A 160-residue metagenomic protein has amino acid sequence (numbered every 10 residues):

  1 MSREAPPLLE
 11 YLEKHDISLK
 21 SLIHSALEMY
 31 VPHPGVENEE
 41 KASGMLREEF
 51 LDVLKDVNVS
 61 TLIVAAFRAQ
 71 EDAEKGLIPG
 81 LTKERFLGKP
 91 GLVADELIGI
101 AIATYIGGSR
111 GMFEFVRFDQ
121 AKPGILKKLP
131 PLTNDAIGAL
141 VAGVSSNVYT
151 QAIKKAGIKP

Functional and structural regions predicted by a protein language model:
M1, A5-P6, D119, P123: Amphipathic, alpha-helical segments enriched in basic
M1, L12-D16, E39, S43 (+4 more regions): Intrinsic-disorder-associated interaction segments
S2-F67: N-terminal interaction modules that seed assembly of large macromolecular complexes
E4-A5, Q70, A156-P160: C-terminal alpha-helical interaction appendages
H24-E28, V64, I98-G107, A139-N147: Short, hydrophobic/amphipathic alpha-helical patches that form generic packing surfaces within helical domains
S43-R117: Long, charge-patterned amphipathic interaction tracts in eukaryotic proteins
I106-P160: Glycine-rich, aromatic-bearing surface loops/beta-hairpins
